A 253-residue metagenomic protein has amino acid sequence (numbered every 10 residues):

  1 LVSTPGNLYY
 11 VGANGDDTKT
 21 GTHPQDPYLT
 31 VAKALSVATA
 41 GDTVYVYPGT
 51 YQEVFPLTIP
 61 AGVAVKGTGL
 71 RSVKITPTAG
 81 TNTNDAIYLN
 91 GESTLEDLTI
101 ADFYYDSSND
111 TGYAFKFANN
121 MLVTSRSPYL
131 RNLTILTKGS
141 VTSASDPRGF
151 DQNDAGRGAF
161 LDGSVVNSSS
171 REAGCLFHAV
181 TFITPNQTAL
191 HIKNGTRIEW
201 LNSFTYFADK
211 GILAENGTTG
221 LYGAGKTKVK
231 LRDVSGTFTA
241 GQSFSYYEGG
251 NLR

Functional and structural regions predicted by a protein language model:
L1-K33, T50, T68-R71: Right-handed parallel beta-helix/beta-solenoid
Q25-Y28, V54, V63-Y113, T137-R148: Right-handed parallel beta-helix/beta-spiral solenoid domain characteristic of secreted/periplasmic
P27, K33-S36, Y246-R253: Extended, beta-strand-rich, solvent-exposed assembly scaffolds of outer structural proteins
L35-Y45, T50-A61, R71-V73: N-terminal, post-signal-peptide segments of secreted/periplasmic proteins
A40, A64, T83-T99, F115-V141 (+4 more regions): Surface-exposed loop/turn motifs in large extracellular/passenger domains
A61, D146, F150, E172 (+3 more regions): Small/polar beta-strand repeat architecture
S72, D102, S107, T137 (+6 more regions): Residues in short coils/turns that link rungs of repeat/solenoid architectures in beta-rich domains
E96-D97, A101-S108, A240-R253: Extracellular polysaccharide-degrading/modifying enzymes targeting complex plant/algal/animal polysaccharides
